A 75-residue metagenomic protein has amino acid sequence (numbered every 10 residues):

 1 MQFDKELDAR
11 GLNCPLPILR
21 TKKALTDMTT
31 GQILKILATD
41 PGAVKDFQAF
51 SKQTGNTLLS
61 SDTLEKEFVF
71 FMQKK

Functional and structural regions predicted by a protein language model:
M1-M28: An N-terminal amphipathic alpha-helical segment
D4, V44, Q73-K74: Generic cytosolic/nucleocytoplasmic N-terminal low-complexity/intrinsically disordered segments
E6, G31-K35, E67-V69: Intrinsic-disorder/low-complexity, polar/charged segments enriched in Ser/Thr/Lys/Arg/Asp/Glu/Gln
R10-L12, T39, Q73-K75: Generic beta-structure capping elements
N13-P15, A38, K45, F68: Helix-centric, low-specificity signal for extended rod-like, repetitive segments
R20, A24-N56: Amphipathic, hydrophobic secondary-structure cores in small proteins
Q48-K75: C-terminal structural segments of small proteins and small subunits
